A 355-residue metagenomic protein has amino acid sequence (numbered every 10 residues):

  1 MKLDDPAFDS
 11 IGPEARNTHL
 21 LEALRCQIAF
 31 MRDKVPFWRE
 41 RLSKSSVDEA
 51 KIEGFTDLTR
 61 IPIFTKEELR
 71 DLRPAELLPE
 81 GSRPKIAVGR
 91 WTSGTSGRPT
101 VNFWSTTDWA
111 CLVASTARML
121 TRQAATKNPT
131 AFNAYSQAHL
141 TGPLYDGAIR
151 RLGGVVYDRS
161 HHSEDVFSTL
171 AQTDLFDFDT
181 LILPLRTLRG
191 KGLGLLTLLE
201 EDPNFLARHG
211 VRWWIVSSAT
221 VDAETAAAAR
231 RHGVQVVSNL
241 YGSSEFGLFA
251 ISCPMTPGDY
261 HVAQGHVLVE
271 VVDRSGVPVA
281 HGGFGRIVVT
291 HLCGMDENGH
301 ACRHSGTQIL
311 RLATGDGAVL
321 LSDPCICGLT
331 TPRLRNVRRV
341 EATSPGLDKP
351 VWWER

Functional and structural regions predicted by a protein language model:
M1-E14, H19-A29, L152-R355: Active-site glycine/GP-rich loop and adjacent strand/helix microenvironment that borders small-molecule binding pockets
M1-R122, H209, S275: Nucleotide 5′-phosphate-binding alpha/beta core
E40, R118, G147-R151, A171 (+1 more regions): Surface-exposed charge patches
G97-A110, D146-R159, D179-L183: Acidic/glycine-enriched edge-of-secondary-structure segments
G97-W104, K127-A134, Y157, V279-A280: Short acidic, glycine/Ser/Thr-rich loop/turn "cap" segments at secondary-structure junctions
W109, S136-H139, R186-T187: Short glycine-enriched loops at secondary-structure junctions
L112-T130, E164-F178: Conserved ATP-dependent adenylate/AMP-binding module captured primarily in the ANL superfamily
T121-G154: Conserved AMP-binding loop of ANL adenylate-forming enzymes
